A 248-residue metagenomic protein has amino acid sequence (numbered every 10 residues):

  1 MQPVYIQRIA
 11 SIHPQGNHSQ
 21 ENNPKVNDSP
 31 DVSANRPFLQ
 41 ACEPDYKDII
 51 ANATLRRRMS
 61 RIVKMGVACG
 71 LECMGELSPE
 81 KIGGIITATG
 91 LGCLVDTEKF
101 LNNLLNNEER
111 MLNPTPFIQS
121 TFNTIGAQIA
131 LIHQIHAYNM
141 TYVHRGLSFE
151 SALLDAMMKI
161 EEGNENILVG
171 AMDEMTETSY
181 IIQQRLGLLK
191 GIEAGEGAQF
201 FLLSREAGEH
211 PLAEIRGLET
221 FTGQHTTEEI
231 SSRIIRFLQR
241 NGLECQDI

Functional and structural regions predicted by a protein language model:
M1-Y138, H144, E150, M158-N164 (+1 more regions): Conserved "HGTGT" condensation-loop signature of ketosynthase/thiolase-family condensing enzymes that catalyze
L153: Short-chain dehydrogenase/reductase
